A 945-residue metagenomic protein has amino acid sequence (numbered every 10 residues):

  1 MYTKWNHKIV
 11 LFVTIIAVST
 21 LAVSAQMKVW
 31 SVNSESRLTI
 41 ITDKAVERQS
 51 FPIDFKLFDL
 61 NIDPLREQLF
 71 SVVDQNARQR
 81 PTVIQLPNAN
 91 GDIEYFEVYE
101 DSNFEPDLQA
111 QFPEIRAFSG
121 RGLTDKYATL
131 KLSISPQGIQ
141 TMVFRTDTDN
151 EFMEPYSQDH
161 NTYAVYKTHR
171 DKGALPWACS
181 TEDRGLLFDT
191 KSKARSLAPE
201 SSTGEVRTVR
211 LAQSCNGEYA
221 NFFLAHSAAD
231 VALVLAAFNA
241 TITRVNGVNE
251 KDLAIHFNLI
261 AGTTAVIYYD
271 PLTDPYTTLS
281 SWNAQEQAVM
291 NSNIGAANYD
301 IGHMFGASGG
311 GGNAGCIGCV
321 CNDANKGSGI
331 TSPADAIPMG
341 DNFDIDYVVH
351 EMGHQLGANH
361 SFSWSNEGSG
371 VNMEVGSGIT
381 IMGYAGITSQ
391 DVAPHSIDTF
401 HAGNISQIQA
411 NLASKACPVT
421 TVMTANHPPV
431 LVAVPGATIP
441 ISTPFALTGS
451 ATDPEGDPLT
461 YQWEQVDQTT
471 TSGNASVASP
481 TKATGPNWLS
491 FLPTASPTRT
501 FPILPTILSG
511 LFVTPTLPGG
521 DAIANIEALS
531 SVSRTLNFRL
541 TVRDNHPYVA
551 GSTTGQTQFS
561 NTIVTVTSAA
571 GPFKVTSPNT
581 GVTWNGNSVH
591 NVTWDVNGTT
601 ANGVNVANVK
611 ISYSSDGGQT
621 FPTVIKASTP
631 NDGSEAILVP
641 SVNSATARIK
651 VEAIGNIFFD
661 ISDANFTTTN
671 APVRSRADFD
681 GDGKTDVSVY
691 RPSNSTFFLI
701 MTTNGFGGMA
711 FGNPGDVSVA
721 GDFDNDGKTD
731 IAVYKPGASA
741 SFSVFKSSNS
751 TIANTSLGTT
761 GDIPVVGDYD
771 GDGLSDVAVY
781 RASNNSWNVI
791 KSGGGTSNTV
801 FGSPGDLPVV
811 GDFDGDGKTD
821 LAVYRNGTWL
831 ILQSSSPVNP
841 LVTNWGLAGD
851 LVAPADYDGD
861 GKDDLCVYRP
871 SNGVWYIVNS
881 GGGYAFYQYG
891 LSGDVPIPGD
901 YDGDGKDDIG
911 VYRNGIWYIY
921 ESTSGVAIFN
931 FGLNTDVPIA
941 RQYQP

Functional and structural regions predicted by a protein language model:
M27-G217, H256: Propeptide (latency) domains of metzincin metalloproteases
M27-I40, T162-V320: Fold-level signature of zinc-dependent metallopeptidase catalytic domains
N258, Q462-V532, G603, K610-S612 (+1 more regions): Exoplasmic/lumenal beta-rich domain surfaces
I260-W282, N322-D398, E464, Q468-S479: The catalytic-center signature of Zn2+-dependent metalloproteases
L412-V430, V564-P572: Proline/serine/threonine-rich low-complexity linkers at boundaries of modular beta-sandwich domains
N426-V430, V434-P435, L459, L540 (+2 more regions): Proline-centered linker/hinge motifs at extracellular inter-domain junctions
S450-E455, D467, D544, D595-N602: Extracellular acidic, Ser/Thr/Pro-rich low-complexity tracts
A671-P945: Trp/Gly-enriched beta-strand/coil motifs that build multi-repeat beta-propeller-like domains and related W-rich binding
